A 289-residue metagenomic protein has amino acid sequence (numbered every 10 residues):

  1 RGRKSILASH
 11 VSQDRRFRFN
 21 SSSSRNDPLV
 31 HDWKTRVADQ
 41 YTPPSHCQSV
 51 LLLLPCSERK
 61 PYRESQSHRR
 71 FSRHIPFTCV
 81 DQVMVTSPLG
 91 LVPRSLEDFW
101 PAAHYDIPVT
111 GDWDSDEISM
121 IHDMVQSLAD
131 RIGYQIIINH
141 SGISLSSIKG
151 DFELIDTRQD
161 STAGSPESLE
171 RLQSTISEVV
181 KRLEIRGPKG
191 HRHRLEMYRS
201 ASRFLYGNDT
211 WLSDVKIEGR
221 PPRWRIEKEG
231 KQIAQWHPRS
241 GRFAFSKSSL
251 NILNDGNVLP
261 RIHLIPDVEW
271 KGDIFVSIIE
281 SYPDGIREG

Functional and structural regions predicted by a protein language model:
G2-C79, P93, E178-Q232: N-terminal, charge-rich interaction modules
K34, Y62-H74, G111-L128, E167-I176: Well-ordered, non-membrane alpha-helical segments in soluble/globular domains
S49-L51, V80-V83, V125-H140, F152-L154: Hydrophobic beta-strand segments of well-ordered beta-sheets in folded domains
E58-R63, L89-P93, P108-I118, I143-S147 (+1 more regions): Short acidic, S/G/P-rich loop/turn micro-motifs used as interaction or catalytic elements
V80-H104: Short connector loops at secondary-structure junctions
A103-I137, L183-W211: Extended, charge-rich low-complexity interaction segments
I143-S146, G150-H191: Peripheral docking tails and interdomain loops at the edges of cofactor- or intermediate-handling domains
L183-E288: Polybasic, low-complexity RNA-engagement segments
